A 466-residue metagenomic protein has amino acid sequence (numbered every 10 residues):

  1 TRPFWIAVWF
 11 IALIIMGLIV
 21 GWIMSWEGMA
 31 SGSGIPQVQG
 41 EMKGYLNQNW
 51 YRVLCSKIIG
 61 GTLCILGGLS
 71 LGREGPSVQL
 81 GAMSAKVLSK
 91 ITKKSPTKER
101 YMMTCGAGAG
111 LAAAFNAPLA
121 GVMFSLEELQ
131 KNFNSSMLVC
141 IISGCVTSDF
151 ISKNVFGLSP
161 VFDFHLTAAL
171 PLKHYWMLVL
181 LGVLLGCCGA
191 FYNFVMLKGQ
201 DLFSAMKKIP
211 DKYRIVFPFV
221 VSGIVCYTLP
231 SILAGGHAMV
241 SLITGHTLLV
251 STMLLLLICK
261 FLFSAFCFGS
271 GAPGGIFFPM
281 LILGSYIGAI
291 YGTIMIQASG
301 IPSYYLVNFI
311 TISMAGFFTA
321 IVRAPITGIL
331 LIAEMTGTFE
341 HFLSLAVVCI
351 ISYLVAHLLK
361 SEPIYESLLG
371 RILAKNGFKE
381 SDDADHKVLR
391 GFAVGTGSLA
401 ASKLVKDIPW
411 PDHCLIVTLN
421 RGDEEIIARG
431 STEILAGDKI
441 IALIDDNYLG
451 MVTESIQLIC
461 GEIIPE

Functional and structural regions predicted by a protein language model:
T1-G377, G395-T396, R421, G437 (+1 more regions): Alpha-helical transmembrane segments and immediately membrane-proximal extracytoplasmic
G32, I59, H386, W410-H413: A short, polar/charged loop/turn motif at coil->beta-strand junctions and beta-hairpin connectors
V38, D385-K387, I427: Short, solvent-exposed coil/turn segments
I310-T311, I321-V322, A384-H386, P409-P411 (+1 more regions): A structural signal for short secondary-structure junctions
I364-G391, G461-E466: Long, charged amphipathic helices and adjacent flexible linkers at domain junctions
T396-G450: Cytosolic Rossmann-like ligand/nucleotide-binding regulatory domains
S431-T432, V452-E466: Short, compositionally biased
